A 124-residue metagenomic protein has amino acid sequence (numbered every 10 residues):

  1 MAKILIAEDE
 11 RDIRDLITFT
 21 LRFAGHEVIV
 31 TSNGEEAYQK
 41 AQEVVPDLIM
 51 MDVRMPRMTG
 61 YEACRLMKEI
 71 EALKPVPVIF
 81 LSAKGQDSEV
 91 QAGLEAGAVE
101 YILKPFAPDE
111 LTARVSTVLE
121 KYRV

Functional and structural regions predicted by a protein language model:
E8: Conserved acidic carboxylate
R11-I29: Two-component/phosphorelay signaling modules centered on CheY-like receiver
T18, E62, G85-L103, E110-A113 (+1 more regions): Alpha4 helix (beta4-alpha4-beta5 surface) of REC/receiver domains from two-component response regulators
N33-E36, T59-R65: Acidic catalytic/metal-coordinating carboxylates
V44-M50: Active-site beta3 strand of CheY-like receiver
D52, S82: Active-site residues of response regulator receiver
M55: Receiver (REC) domain active-site loop signature in two-component systems and cognate sites in sensor histidine kinases
S116-V124: The C-terminal output helix
